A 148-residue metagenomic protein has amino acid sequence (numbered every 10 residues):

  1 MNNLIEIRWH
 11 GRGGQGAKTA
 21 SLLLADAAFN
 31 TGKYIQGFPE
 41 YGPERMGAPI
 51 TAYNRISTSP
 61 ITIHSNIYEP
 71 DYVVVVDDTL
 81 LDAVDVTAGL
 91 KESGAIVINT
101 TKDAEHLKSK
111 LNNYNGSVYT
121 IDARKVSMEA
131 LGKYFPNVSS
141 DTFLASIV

Functional and structural regions predicted by a protein language model:
M1-V148: Active-site cofactor/cluster-binding pocket
